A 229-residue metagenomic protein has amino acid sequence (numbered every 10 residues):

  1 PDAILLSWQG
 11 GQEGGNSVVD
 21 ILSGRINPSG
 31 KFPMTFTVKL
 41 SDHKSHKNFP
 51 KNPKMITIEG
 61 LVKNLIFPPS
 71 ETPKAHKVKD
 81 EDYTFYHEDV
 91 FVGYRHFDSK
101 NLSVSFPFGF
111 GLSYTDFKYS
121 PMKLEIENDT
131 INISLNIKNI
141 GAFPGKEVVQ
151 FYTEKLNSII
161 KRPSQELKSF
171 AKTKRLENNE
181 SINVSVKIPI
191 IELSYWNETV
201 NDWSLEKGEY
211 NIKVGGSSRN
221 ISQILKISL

Functional and structural regions predicted by a protein language model:
P1-K146, E154, K207, N211-G215 (+1 more regions): Secreted, periplasmic, or luminal enzymes acting at the cell surface/secretory milieu
V104, G145-E147, I159-K161, S194-W196 (+1 more regions): Short acidic, gly/pro-rich beta-turn/loop elements at beta-sheet edges and active-site/ligand-binding grooves
L124-I126, K174-N178, L205: Hydrophobic beta-strand core residues of beta-sandwich domains
T130-N132, S181-S185, S222-I224: Intrinsic-disorder/low-complexity, polar/charged segments enriched in Ser/Thr/Lys/Arg/Asp/Glu/Gln
I131, E147-Y152, P163-K168, E198-W203 (+1 more regions): Composition- and surface-driven signal marking solvent-exposed, interaction-prone regions in large proteins
I159-E198: Intrinsically disordered, low-complexity Pro/Gly/Ser/Thr-rich segments with frequent PxxP/GP/PP motifs and embedded
P189-L229: Terminal connector regions
